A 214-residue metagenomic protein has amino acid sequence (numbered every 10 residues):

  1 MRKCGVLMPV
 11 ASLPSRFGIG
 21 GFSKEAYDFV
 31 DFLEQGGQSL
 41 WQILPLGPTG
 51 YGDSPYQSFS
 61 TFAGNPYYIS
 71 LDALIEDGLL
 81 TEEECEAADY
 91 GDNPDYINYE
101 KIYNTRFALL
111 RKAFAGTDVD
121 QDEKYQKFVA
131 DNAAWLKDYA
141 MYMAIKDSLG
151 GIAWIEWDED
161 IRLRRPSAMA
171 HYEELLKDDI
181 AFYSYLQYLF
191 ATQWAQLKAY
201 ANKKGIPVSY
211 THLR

Functional and structural regions predicted by a protein language model:
M1-F17, M169-E173: N-terminal small/glycine-rich loop or linker at the start of catalytic domains across soluble metabolic enzymes
R2-C4, Q38-S39, K204-I206: Short, well-ordered coil/turn segments that N-cap beta-strands
A11-L13, G47-Y51, D147-L149, R162: Short, solvent-exposed loop/turn segments at secondary-structure junctions
E25-L46: Catalytic domains of carbohydrate-active enzymes, especially glycoside hydrolases
P45-N65: Aromatic-lined carbohydrate-binding surfaces of glycoside hydrolases
S58-L80: Acidic, His- and aromatic-enriched active-site or binding-groove loops in soluble protein domains that engage sugars
T81-P207: Active-site-proximal, well-structured secondary-structure segments within enzyme catalytic domains
T211-R214: Conserved small/polar residues in nucleotide/adenosyl-binding loops
